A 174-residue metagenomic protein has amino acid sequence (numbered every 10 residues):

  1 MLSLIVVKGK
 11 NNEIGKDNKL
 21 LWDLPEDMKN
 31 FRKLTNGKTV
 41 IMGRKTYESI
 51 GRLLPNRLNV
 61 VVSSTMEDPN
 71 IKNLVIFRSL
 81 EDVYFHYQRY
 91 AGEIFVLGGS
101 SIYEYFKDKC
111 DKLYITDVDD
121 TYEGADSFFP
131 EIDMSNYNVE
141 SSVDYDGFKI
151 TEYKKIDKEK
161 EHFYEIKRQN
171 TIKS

Functional and structural regions predicted by a protein language model:
M1-S174: Enzymes that bind and transform nitrogen-containing heteroaromatic metabolites
